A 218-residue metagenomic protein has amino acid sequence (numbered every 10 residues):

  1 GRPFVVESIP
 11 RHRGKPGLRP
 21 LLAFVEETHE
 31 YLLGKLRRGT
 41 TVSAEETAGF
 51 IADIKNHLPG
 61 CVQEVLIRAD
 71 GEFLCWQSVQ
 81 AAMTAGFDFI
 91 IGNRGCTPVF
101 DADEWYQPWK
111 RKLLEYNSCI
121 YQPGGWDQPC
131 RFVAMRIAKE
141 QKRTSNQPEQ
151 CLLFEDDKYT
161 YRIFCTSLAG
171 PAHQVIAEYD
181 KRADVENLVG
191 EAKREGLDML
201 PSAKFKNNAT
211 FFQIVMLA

Functional and structural regions predicted by a protein language model:
G1, H29, V65-L74, F89 (+3 more regions): Short, conserved catalytic/metal-binding motifs centered on acidic residues
G1-E7, L32-L36, W76-A82, F100-Y106: Short acidic, glycine/serine/threonine-rich loops at helix termini
G1-L22: Active-site-proximal, Lys/Arg-enriched surface segment that forms a nucleic-acid-binding/basic interface patch
R11-G17, M83-P98: Acidic, His- and aromatic-enriched active-site or binding-groove loops in soluble protein domains that engage sugars
K35-H57: Active-site beta-loop-alpha junctions of metal-dependent nucleic acid enzymes, especially the RNase H-like/DDE
L58-V65, T84-A85: Short, surface-exposed connector motifs at secondary-structure boundaries
D88-G196: An anionic, glycine-rich sequence signature occurring as long contiguous blocks
D198-A218: Basic, amphipathic alpha-helical segments enriched in Lys/Arg and hydrophobic/aromatic residues
